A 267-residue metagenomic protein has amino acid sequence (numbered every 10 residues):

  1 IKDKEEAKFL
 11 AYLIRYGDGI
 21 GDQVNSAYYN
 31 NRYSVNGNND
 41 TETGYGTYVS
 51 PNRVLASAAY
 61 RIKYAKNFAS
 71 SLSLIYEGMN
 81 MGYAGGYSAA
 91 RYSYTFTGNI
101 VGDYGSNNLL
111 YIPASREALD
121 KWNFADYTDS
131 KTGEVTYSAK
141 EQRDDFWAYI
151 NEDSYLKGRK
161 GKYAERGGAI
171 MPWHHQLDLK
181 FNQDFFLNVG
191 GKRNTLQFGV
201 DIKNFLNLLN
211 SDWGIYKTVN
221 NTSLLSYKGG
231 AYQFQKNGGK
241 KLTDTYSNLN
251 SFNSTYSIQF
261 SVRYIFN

Functional and structural regions predicted by a protein language model:
I1-N67, S73-Y83: Gram-negative outer-membrane beta-barrel transporters
K4-A7, K63-L72, F186-F198, N267: Short loop/turn motifs that connect adjacent beta-strands in outer-membrane beta-barrel proteins
Y12-S34, Y87-N99, W213-S223: Flexible, surface-exposed loop regions and adjacent strand-edge segments of Gram-negative outer-membrane beta-barrel
Y45-S50, A169-M171, N250-F252: Replace "Gram-negative outer membrane beta-barrel proteins" with "bacterial and organellar outer membrane beta-barrel
S50-V54, W173-L177, N194, S254-I258: Residues that define the transmembrane beta-barrel architecture of outer-membrane proteins
A56-Y60, L74, L179-Q183, V200-I202 (+1 more regions): Residues on the lipid-exposed face of transmembrane beta-strands in outer-membrane beta-barrel proteins
S71-G190, Q197, S223-Y246: Extracytoplasmic gating/loop element in the C-terminal half of outer-membrane beta-barrel translocons and assembly
N210-N267: C-terminal beta-signal and terminal closure region of outer-membrane beta-barrel proteins
